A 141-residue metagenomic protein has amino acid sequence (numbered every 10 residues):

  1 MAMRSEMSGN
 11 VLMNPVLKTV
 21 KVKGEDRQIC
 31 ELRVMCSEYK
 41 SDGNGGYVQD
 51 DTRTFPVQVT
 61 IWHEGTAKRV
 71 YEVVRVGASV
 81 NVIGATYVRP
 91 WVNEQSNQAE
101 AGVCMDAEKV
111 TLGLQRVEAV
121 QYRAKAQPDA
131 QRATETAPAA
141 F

Functional and structural regions predicted by a protein language model:
M1-M3, V16-D26, D42-Q49, S96-A99 (+1 more regions): Acidic, gly/ser/pro-rich intrinsically disordered tails
S5-M7, Q28-C30, F55, V80 (+1 more regions): Hydrophobic core residues within well-ordered beta-strands of beta-rich domains
S5-P15, V34, V76-V88, A107: OB-fold and OB-like beta-barrel modules that bind single-stranded nucleic acids
N14-P15, S37-S41, H63-A67: Short, charged/polar surface micro-motifs in flexible loops or helix N-caps
Q28-K40: A short beta-strand signature
N44-V73: A beta-strand/beta-hairpin structural motif
V57-I61, A78, A99-V110: Hydrophobic alpha-helical segments of small multi-pass membrane proteins
R89-S96: Short, Lys/Arg- and Gly-enriched loop/turn segments at beta-strand edges
